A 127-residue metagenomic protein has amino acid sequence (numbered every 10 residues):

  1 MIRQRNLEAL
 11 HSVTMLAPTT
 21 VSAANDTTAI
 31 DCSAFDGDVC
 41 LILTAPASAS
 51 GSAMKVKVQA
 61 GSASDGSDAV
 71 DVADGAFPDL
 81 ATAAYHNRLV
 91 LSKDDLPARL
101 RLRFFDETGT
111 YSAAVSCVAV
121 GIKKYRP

Functional and structural regions predicted by a protein language model:
M1-V13, D36, F105-P127: C-terminal interaction-tip segments
M15-A34, P46-A53, K57-V70, A81-R88 (+1 more regions): Surface-exposed ligand/attachment interfaces on beta-rich extracellular proteins
D36-A47, L102-F104: A short beta-strand element within beta-rich, extracytoplasmic domains of secreted/secretory-pathway proteins
D36-D38, G51-A53, D95-R99: Extracellular Ig-like/FN3 beta-sandwich strand-entry sites
L41-L43, V56, A119: Active-site-adjacent structural patch at catalytic or cofactor/ligand-binding sites
V72-D74: Extracellular beta-sheet repeat scaffolds used for adhesion and glycan interaction
F77-T110, A114-G121: Beta-sandwich interaction modules
